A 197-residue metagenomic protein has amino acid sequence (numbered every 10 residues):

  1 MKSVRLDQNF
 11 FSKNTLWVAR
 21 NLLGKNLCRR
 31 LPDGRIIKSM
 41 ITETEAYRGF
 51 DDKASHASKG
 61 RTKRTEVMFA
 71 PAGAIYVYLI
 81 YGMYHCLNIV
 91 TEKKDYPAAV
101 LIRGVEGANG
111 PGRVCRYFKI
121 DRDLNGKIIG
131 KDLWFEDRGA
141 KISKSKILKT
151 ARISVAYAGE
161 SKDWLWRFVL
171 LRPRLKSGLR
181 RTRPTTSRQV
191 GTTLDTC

Functional and structural regions predicted by a protein language model:
M1-T186, D195-C197: Conserved, well-structured core segments that form or line functional sites
T192: Basic, glycine-rich
